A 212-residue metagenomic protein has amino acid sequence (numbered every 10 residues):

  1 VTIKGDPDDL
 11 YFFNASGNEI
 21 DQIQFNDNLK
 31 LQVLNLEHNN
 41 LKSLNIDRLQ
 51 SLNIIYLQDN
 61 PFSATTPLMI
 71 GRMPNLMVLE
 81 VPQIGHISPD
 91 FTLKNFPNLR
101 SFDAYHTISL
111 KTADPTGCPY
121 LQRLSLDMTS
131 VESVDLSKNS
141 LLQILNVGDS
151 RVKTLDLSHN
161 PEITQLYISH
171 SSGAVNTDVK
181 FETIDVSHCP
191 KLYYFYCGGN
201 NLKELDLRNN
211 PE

Functional and structural regions predicted by a protein language model:
V1-Q22: Beta-strand-enriched, solvent-exposed domains that form extended recognition/catalytic surfaces
K4-G5, F25-N28, I46-L49, I70-R72 (+6 more regions): Hydrophobic anchor residues at the C-terminal helix/turn of individual leucine-rich repeat
A15-E19, K30, N35-N40, S51 (+14 more regions): Concave beta-strand-loop units of leucine-rich repeat
